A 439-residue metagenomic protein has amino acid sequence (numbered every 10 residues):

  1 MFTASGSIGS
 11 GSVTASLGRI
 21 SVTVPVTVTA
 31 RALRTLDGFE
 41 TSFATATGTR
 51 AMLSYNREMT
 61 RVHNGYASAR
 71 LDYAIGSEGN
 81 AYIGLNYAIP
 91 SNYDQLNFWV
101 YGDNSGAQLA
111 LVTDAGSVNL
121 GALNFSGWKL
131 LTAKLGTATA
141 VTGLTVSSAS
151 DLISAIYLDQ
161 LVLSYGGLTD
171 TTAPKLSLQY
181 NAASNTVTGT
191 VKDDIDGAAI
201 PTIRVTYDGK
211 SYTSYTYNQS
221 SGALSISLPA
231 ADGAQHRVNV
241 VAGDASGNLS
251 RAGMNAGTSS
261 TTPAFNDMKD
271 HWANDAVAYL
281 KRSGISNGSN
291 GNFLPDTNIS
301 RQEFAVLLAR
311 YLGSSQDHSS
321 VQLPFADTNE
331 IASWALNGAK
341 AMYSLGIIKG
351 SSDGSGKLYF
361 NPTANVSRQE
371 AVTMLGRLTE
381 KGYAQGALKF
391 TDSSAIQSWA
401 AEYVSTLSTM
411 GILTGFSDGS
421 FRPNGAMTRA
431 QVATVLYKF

Functional and structural regions predicted by a protein language model:
M1-A32: Extracytoplasmic soluble-region selector
A4-G9, T137-A138, S227-Q235: Surface-exposed, short loops/turns at beta-strand junctions within beta-sandwich domains
T29-M52: Extracellular carbohydrate-recognition regions
L33, G121, D170, S250 (+7 more regions): Feature responds to low-complexity, polar/acidic, surface-exposed segments characteristic of secreted/exported proteins
E58-G79: Short carbohydrate-recognition loop motifs
Y73-A140: Extracellular ligand-binding interfaces
F98, L130-G166, S420: Extracellular beta-strand ligand-recognition surfaces/modules
G102-N104, T190-G197, D244: Extracellular acidic, Ser/Thr/Pro-rich low-complexity tracts
